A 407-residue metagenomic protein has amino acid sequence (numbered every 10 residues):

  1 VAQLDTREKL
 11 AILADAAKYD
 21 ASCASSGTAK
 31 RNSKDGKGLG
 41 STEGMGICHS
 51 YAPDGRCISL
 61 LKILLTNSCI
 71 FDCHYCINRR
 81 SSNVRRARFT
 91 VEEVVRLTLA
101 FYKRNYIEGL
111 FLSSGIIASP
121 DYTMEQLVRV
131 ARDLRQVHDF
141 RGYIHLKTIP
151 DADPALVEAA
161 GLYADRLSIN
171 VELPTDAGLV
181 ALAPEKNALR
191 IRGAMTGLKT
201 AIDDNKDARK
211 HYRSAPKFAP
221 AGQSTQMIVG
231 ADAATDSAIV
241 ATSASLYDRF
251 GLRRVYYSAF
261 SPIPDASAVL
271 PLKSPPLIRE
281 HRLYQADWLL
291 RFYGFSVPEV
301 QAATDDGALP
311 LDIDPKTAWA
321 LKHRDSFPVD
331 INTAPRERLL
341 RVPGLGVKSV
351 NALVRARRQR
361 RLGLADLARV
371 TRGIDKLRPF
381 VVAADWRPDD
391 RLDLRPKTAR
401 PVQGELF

Functional and structural regions predicted by a protein language model:
V1-S68, F380-V382, W386-F407: Flexible, acidic/Gly-rich N-terminal and inter-domain linker regions that tether and position cofactor-handling modules
L60, C73, L112, I169 (+3 more regions): Conserved, mostly hydrophobic/aromatic
I63-E92: Canonical Radical SAM [4Fe-4S] cluster-binding loop centered on the CxxxCxxC motif and its immediate flanking residues
I70-D72, R88, F101-F111: Short, flexible active-site-proximal loops enriched in glycine and acidic residues
V95, A100, A118-V300: Conserved AdoMet/S-adenosylmethionine-binding subsite of the radical SAM
A268-R341, K376-F407: Long, highly charged, low-complexity intrinsically disordered interaction regions that mediate electrostatic DNA/RNA
A356-R357: Residue-level signature of tetratricopeptide-repeat
